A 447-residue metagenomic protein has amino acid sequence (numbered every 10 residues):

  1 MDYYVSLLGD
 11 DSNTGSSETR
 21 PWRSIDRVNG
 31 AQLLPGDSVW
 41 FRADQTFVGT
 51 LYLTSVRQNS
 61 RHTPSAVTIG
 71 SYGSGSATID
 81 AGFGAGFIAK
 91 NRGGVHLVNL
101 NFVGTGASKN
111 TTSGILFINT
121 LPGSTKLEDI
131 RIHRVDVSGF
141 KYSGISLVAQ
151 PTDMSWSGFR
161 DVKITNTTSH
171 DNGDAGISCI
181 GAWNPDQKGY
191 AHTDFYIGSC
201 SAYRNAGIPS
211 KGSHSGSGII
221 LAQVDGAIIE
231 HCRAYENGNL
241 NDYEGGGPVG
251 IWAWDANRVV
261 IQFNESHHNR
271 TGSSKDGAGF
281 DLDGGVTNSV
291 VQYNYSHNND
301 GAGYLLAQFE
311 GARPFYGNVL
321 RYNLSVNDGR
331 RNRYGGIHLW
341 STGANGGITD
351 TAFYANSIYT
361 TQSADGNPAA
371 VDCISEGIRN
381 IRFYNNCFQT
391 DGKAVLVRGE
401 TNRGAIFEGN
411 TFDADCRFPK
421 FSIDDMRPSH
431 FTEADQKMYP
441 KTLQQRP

Functional and structural regions predicted by a protein language model:
L7, W22, W40-G49, N59-S113 (+1 more regions): Right-handed parallel beta-helix/beta-spiral solenoid domain characteristic of secreted/periplasmic
L7-R42, T46, Y52, Q445: Acidic Gly/Asp/Thr-rich repetitive segments characteristic of extracellular carbohydrate-active and adhesion proteins
G9-I25, G82-I88, M426-T432: Short, polar loop/linker segments at the starts of domains and inter-domain junctions
G30-L34, Q58-R61, G123: Surface-exposed acidic, glycine-flexible loop patches that form ligand/cofactor-binding and adhesion interfaces
T50-R57, A81-I88, S108-P122, G139-W156 (+8 more regions): Extracellular beta-strand/beta-solenoid scaffold signature
A66, G70-G75, G93-G104, T125-Y142 (+11 more regions): Right-handed parallel beta-helix
T361, E376-P447: Acidic, glycine- and Ser/Thr-rich low-complexity intrinsically disordered tracts in extracellular/secreted proteins
